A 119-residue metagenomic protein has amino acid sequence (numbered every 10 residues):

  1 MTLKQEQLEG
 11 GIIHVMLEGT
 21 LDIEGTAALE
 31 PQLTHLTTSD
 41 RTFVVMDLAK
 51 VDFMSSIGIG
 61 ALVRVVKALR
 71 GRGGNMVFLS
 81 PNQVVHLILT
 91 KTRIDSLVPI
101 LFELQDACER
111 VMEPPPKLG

Functional and structural regions predicted by a protein language model:
M1-M16: Short beta-strand/loop segment at the start of cytosolic alpha/beta domains
M1-Q5, Q32-L33, S55, C108: Short low-complexity stretches enriched in small and charged residues
K4-E6, L79, L101: General small-molecule cofactor/ligand-binding pocket signal
E9-G10, A49, Q105: Conserved catalytic submotifs in the C-terminal HATPase_c
G10-I12, N75-M76, S80, M112-P114: Long, contiguous secondary-structure blocks with strong helical propensity
I12-G25, L118: Short, low-complexity, intrinsically disordered N-terminal segments
T20-V98: Amphipathic alpha-helical interaction surfaces in cytosolic regulatory modules
F102-G119: A charged, well-structured terminal subsegment
